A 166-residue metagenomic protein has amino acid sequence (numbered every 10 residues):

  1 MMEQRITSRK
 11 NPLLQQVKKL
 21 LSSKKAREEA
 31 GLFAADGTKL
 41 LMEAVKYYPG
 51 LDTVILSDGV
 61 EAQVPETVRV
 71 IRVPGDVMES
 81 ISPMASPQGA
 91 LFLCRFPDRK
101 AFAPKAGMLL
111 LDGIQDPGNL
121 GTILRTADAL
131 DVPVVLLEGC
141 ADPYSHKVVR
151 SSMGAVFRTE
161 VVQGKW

Functional and structural regions predicted by a protein language model:
M1-G59, C140-A141: Boundary-proximal intrinsically disordered activation/regulatory segments immediately upstream of a helical core
R9, D36, V73, Q115-G118: Short secondary-structure boundary/capping elements
S22-K25, G75, N119, G154: A broad detector of the eukaryotic-type serine/threonine protein kinase catalytic domain
E29-L32, G50-T53, V68, P133-V134 (+1 more regions): Short active-site oxyanion
A34, I55, L91-L93, M108-L110 (+1 more regions): Structural motif
K46, A101-W166: RNA substrate-binding interface of SAM-dependent RNA methyltransferases
I55-P104, H146-W166: S-adenosyl-L-methionine/SAH cofactor-binding core of RNA-modifying enzymes
